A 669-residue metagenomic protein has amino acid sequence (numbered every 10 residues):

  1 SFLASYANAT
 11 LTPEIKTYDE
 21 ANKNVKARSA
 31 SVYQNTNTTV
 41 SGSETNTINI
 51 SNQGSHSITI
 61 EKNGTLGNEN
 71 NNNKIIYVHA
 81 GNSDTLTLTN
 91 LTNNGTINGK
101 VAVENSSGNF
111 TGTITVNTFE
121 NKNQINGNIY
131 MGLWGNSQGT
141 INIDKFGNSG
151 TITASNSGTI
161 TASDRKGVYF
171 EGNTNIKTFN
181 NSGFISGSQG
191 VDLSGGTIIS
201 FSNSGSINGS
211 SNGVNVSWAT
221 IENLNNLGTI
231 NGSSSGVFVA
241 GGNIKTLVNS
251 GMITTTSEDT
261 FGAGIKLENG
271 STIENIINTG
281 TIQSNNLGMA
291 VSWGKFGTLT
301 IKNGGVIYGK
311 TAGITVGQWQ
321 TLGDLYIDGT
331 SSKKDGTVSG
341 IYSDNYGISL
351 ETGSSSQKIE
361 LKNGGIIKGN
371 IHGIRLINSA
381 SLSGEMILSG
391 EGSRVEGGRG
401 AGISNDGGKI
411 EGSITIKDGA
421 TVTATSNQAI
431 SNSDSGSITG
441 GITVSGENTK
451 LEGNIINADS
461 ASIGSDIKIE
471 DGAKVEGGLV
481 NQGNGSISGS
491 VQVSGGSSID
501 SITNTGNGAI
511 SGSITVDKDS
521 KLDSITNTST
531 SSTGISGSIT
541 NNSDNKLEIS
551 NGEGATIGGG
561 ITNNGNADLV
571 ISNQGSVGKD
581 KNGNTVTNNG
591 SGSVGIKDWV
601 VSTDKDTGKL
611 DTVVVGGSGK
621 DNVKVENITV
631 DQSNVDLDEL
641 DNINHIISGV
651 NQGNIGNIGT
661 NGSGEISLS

Functional and structural regions predicted by a protein language model:
S1-S669: Long, low-complexity, polar and repeat-rich extracellular regions of very large Gram-negative surface proteins
